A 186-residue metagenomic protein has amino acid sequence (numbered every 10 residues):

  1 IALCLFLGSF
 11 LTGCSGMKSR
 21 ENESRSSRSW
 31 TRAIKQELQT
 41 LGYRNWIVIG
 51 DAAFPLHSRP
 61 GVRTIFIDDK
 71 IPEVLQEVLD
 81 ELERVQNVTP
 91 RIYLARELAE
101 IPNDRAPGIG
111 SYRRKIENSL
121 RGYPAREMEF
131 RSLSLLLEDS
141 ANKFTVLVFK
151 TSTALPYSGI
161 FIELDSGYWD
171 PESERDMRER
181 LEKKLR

Functional and structural regions predicted by a protein language model:
L11-G13: C-terminal motif of bacterial Sec signal peptides marking the signal peptidase cleavage site
S15-K18: Bacterial signal peptide processing site
W30, G42-N45, I49-E83, R175-R178: Conserved mixed alpha/beta catalytic, RNA-binding, or beta-rich assembly cores of soluble enzyme, regulatory
N45-V48, R63-T64, T89-Y93, E127 (+2 more regions): Structural motif
N87-Y112: Ordered, amphipathic secondary-structure segments that act as subunit-interaction surfaces in large macromolecular
R105-R186: Glycine-rich, aromatic-bearing surface loops/beta-hairpins
